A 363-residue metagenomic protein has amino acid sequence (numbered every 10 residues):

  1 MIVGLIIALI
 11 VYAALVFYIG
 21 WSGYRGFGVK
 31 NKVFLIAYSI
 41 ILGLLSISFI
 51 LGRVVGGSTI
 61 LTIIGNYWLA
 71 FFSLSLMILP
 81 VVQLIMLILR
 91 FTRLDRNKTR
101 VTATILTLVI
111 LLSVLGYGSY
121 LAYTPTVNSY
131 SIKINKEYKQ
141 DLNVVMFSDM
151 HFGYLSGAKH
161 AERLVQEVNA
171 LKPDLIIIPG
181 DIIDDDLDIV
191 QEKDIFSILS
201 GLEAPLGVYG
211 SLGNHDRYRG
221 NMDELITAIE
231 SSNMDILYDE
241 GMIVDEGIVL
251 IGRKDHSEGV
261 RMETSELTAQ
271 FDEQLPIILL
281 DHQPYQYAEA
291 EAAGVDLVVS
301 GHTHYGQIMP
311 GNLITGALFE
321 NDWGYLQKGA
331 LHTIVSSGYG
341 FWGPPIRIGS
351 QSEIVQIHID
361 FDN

Functional and structural regions predicted by a protein language model:
M1-G4, Y117-Y130, I189-F196, N221: Short N-terminal secondary-structure initiator segments
M1-Y123: Non-catalytic terminal accessory segments
L61-T62, L89-I110, L115-F147, G153-Q166 (+1 more regions): N-terminal signal-anchor transmembrane helix
K133-N363: Soluble catalytic domains of enzymes that build or remodel membrane lipids, polysaccharides, and related
